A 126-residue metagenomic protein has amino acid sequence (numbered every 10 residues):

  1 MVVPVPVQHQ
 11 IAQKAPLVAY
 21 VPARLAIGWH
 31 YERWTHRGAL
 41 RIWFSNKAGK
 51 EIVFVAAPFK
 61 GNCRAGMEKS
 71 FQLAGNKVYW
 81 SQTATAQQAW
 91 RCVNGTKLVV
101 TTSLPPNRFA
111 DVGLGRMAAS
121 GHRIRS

Functional and structural regions predicted by a protein language model:
M1-T96: Short, solvent-exposed recognition patches
L98-S126: Surface-exposed amphipathic alpha-helical segments
